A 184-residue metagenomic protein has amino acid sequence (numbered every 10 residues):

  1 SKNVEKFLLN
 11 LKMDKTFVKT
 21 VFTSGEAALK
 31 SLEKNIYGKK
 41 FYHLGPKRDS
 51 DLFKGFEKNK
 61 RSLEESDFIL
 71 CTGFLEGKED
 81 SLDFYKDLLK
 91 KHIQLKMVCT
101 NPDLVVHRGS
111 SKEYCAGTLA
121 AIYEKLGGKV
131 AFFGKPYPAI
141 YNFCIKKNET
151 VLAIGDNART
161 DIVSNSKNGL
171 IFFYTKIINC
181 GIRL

Functional and structural regions predicted by a protein language model:
S1-L184: HAD-like aspartate-dependent phosphatase fold
